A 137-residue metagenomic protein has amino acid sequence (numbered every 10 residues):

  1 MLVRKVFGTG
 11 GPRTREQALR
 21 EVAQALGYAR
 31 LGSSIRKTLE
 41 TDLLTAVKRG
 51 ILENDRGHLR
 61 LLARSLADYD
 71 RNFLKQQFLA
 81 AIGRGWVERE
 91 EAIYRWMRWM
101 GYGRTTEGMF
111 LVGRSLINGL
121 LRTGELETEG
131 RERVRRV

Functional and structural regions predicted by a protein language model:
M1-V137: C-terminal non-catalytic scaffold/interaction domains in large multidomain proteins
